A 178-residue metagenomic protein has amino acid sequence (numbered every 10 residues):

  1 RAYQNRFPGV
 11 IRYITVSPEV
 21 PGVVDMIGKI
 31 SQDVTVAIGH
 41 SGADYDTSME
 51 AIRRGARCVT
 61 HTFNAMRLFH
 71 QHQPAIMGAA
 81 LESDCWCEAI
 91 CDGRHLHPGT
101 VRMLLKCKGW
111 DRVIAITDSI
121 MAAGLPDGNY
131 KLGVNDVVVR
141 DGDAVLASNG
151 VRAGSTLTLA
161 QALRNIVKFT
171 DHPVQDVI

Functional and structural regions predicted by a protein language model:
A2-L125: Active-site core of metal-dependent hydrolases
I76-A89, G93, L105-I178: His/Asp/Glu-enriched, well-ordered alpha-helical/loop segment that forms or immediately abuts the divalent-metal
